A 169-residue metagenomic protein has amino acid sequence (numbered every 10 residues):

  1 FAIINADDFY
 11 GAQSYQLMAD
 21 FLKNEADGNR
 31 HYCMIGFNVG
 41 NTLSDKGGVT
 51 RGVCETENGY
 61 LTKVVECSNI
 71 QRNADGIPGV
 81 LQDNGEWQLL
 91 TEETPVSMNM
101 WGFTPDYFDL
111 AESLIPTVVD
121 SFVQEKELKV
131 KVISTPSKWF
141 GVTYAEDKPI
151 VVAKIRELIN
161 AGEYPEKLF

Functional and structural regions predicted by a protein language model:
F1-A2: Short aromatic/hydrophobic "clamp" motif used to bind/position activated sugar donors
A6-F9: The conserved acidic donor/metal-binding loop of glycosyltransferases
A12-M100: Conserved core of the sugar-phosphate nucleotidyltransferase
P95, K131-S137: Catalytic beta-strand/loop signature of glycosyltransferases that borders the donor
S97-L110: Conserved nucleotide-sugar donor-binding and metal-coordinating catalytic region shared by glycosyltransferases
E112-E127: A C-terminal functional module that forms or caps the active site or interfaces directly with catalytic machinery
W139-K148: Glycine-rich phosphate/pyrophosphate-binding beta-alpha loops
D147-F169: Generic C-terminus detector
